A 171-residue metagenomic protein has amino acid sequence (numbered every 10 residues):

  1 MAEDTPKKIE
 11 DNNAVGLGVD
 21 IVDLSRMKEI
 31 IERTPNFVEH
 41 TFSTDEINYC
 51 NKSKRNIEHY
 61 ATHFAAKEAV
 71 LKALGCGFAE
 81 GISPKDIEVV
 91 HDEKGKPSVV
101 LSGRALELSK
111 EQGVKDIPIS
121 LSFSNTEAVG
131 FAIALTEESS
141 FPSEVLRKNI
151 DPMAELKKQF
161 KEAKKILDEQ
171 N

Functional and structural regions predicted by a protein language model:
A2-N171: Core catalytic alpha/beta fold that binds nucleotide/phospho-ligands
